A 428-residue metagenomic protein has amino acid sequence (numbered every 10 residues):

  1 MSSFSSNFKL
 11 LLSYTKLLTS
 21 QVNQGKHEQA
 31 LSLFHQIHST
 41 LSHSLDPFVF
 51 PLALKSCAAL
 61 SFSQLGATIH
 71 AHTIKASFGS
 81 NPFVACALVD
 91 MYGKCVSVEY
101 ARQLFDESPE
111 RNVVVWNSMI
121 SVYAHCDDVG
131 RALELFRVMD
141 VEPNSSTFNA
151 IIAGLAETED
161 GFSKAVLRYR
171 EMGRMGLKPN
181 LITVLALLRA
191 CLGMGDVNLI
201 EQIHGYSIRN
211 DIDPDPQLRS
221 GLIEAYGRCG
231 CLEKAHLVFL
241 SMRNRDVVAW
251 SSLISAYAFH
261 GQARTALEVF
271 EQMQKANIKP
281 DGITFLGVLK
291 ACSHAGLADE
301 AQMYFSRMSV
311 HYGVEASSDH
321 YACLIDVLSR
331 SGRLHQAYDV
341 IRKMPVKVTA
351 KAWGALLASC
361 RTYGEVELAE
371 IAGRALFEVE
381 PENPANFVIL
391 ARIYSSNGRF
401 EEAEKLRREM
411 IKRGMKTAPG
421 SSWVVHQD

Functional and structural regions predicted by a protein language model:
M1-N144, N149-D428: Terminal (and in a subset, N-terminal) low-complexity or junction segments at the ends of helical repeat RNA-binding
